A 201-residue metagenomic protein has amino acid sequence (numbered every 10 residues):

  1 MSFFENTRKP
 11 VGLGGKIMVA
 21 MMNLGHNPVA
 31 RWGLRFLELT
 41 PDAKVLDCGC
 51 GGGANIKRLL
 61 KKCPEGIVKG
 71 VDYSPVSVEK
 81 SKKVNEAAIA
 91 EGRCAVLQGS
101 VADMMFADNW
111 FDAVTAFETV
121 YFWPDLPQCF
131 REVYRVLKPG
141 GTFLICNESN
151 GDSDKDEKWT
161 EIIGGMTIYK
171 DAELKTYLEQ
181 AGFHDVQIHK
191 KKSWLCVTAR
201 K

Functional and structural regions predicted by a protein language model:
P10-N23, T142-T198: C-terminal alpha-helical "lid/dimerization" subdomain adjacent to the S-adenosyl-L-methionine
L24-A43, R58: Conserved alpha-helix/loop element of class I SAM-dependent methyltransferases that forms part of the SAM/SAH-binding
L37-L39, K62-C63, A88, L137: A generic alpha-to-beta junction signature in SAM-dependent methyltransferases
D42, L137-T142: Short glycine-dipeptide loop
L46-D103: Class I SAM-dependent methyltransferase SAM/SAH-binding core
A102-A113: A short acidic, Gly/Pro-enriched loop at the edge of an enzyme's catalytic core that lines a small-molecule cofactor
A113-D125: A short SAM/SAH-binding and catalytic strip from SAM-dependent methyltransferases
P127-P139: A short glycine-rich, Lys/Arg-flanked "PGG" loop and its adjoining helix->strand segment in the class I
